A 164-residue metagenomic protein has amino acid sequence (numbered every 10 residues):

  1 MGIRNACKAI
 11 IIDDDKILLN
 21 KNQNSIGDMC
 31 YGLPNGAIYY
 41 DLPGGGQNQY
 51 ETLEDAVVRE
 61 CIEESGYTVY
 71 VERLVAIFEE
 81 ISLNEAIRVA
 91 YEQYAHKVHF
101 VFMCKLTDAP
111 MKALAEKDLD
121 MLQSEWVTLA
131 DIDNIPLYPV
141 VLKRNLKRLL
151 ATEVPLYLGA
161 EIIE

Functional and structural regions predicted by a protein language model:
M1-L42, V69-Y70, L106: N-terminal strand-loop-strand
N5, N20-N24, N35, N48 (+3 more regions): Detector for Asparagine
I26, I38, K112-E164: Nudix hydrolase/Nudix homology domain
G27, E79-I81: Generic structural signal for helix capping and beta-alpha/helix-loop junctions
G32, V89, R144-L146: Residue-level signature of transmembrane alpha-helix interfaces in integral membrane proteins
Q47-Y70, I81-Y138: Unchanged
L74-I77: Residue-level recognition of beta-strand microenvironments
